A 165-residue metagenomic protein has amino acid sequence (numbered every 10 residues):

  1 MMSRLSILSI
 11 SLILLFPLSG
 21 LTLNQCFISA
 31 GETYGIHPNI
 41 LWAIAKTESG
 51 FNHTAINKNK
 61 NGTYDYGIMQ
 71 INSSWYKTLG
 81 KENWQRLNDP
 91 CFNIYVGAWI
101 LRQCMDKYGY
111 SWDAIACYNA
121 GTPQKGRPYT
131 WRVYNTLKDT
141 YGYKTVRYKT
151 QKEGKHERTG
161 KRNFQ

Functional and structural regions predicted by a protein language model:
M1-L8: Bacterial N-terminal signal peptides that target proteins for export
I10-L14: Hydrophobic helical h-region of N-terminal Sec-dependent signal peptides in bacterial secretory/periplasmic proteins
L15-S19: N-terminal signal peptide c-region/cleavage motif recognized by signal peptidases
G20-Q165: Catalytic glycan-binding domains that act on GlcNAc-containing polysaccharides
